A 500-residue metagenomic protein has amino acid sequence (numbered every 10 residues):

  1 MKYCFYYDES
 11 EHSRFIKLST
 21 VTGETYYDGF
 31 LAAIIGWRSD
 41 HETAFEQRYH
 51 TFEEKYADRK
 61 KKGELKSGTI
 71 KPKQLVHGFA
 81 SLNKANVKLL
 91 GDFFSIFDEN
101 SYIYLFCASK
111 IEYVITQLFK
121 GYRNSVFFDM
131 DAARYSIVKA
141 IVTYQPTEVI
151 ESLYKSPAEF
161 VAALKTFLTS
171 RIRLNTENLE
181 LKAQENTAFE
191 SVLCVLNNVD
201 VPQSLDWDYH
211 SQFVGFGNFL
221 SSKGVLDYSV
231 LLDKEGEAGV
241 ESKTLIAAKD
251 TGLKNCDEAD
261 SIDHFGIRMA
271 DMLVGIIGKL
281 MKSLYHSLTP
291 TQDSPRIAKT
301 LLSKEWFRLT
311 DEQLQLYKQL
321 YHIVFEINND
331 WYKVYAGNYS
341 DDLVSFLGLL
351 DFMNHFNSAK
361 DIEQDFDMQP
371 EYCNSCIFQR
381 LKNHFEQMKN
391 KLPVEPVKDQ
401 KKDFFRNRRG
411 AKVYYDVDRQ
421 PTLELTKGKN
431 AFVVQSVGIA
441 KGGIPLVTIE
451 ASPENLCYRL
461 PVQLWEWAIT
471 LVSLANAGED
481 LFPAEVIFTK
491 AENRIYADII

Functional and structural regions predicted by a protein language model:
M1-L82, L90-F97, Y102: An N-terminal structural lobe/cap that precedes and organizes the functional/catalytic core across diverse proteins
M1-S19, F189-V192, L349-I362, D416-Q435: Generic detector of solvent-exposed, compositionally biased contiguous segments
T51-K66, A431-W467: Short, contiguous, well-structured surface segments enriched in hydrophobic/aromatic residues
L82-A85, D92-E99, A475-D480, T489: Short, charge-rich binding segments
N83-K88, S211, Q463-A468: Short linear interaction motifs
F97-K398: Charge-dense, low-complexity intrinsically disordered regions
V394-P453, E492-I500: OB-fold ssDNA-binding interfaces and closely related basic DNA-contact patches used across DNA replication/repair
T426-K427, W467-I487: Short nucleic-acid-contacting surface segments enriched for D/E, G, S/T with interspersed K/R
